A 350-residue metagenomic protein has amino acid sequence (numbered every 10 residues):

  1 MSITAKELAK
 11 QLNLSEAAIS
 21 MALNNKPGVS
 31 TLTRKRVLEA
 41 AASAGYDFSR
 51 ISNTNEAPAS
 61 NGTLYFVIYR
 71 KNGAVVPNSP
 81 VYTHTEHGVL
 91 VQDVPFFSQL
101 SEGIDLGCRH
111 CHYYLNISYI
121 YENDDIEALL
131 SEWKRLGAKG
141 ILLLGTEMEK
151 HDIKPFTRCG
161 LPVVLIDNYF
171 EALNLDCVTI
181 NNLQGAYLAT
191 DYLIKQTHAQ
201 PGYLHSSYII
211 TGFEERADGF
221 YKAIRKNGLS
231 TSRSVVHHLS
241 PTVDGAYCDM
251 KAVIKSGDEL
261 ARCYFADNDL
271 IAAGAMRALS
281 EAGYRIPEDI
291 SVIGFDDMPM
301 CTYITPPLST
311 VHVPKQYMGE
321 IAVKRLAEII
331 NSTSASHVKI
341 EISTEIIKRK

Functional and structural regions predicted by a protein language model:
M1-N61, R349: N-terminal helix-turn-helix DNA-binding module of bacterial transcription factors
S15, D47, G62, K139 (+2 more regions): Short acidic/polar active-site loop segments enriched in Thr and Asp
L32, G62, V67, I166-N168 (+5 more regions): Generic beta-sheet signal
N61-L188, I254-K255, E259, L270: Alpha-helical recognition/docking segments in bacterial nutrient-uptake and carbohydrate-utilization systems
A74-V75, V89-S98, I117-D124, V178-L188 (+5 more regions): Hinge/beta->alpha junction and helix N-cap segments in small-molecule ligand-binding domains
Y247-K350: Flexible loop/turn connectors
